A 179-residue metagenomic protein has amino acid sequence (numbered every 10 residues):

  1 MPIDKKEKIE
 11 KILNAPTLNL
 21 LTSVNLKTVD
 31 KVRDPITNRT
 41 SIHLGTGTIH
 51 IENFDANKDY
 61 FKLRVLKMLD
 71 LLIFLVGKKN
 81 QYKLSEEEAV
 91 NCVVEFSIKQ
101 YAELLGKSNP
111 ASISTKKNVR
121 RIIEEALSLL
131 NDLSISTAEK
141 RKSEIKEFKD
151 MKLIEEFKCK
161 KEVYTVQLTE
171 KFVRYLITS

Functional and structural regions predicted by a protein language model:
M1-S179: Charged, alpha-helix-forming regions
